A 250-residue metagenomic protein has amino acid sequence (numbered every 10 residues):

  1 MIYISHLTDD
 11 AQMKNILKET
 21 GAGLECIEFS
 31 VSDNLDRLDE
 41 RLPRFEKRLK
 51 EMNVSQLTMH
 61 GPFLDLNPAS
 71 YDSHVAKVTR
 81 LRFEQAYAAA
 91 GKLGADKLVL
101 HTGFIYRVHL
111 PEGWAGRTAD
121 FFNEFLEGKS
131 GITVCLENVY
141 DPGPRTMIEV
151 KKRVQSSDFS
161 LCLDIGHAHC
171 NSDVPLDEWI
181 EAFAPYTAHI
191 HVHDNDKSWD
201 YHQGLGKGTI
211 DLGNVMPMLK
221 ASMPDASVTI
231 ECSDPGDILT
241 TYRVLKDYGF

Functional and structural regions predicted by a protein language model:
M1-Q85: N-terminal pre-domain/capping segments
I2-H6, A22-C26, L57-H60, L98-L100 (+4 more regions): Hydrophobic faces of well-ordered beta-strands that scaffold small-molecule active sites in alpha/beta enzyme cores
S5-D9, I27-V31, P62-L64, G103-I105 (+4 more regions): Active-site beta-loop-alpha junctions enriched in small/polar residues
D10-T20, D96, P144-F159, H169-F250: Histidine-acidic metal/acid-base catalytic patches
L38-R44, V75-E84, E112-D120, I148 (+2 more regions): Charged helix-capping and loop-helix junction motifs
F45-M59, T118-G131, L212-M218: Alpha-helix-loop-beta-strand connector modules within alpha/beta enzyme cores
D65-S70, F104-L110, C170-N171, S198-Q203: A short acidic, helix-capping loop that chelates divalent metal ions and anchors anionic groups
P68-S160: Active-site acidic/histidine proton-transfer and metal-coordination neighborhood in alpha/beta enzyme cores
